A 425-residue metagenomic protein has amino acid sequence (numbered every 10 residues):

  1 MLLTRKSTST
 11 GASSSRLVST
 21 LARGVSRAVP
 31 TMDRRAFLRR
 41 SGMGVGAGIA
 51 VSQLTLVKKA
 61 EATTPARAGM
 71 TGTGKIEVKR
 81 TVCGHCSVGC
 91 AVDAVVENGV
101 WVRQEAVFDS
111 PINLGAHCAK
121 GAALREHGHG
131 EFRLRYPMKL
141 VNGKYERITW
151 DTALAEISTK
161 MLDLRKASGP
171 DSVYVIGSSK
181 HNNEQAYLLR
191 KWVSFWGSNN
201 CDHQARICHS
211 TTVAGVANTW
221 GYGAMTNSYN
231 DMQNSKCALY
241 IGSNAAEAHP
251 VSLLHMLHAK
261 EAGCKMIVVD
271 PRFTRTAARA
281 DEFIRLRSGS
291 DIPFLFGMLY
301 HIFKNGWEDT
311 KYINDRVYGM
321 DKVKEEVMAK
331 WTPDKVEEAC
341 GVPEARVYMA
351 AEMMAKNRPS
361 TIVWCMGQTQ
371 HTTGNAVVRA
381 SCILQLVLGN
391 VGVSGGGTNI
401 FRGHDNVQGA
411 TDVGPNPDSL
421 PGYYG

Functional and structural regions predicted by a protein language model:
L2-N305, R316, V323, P343: N-terminal export/assembly segments and adjacent metallocofactor-ligating motifs of anaerobic energy-metabolism
S52, L162-A167, M349-Q368: Short amphipathic alpha-helical segments at helix boundaries and their inter-helical linkers
S168-S172, E308-I313, T361, G392-N399: Flexible, glycine/charged-enriched surface loops at secondary-structure junctions
Y174-H181, E338-V342, C365-T372, H404: Conserved short loop/turn motifs at secondary-structure junctions
R190, D334, E352, C382-Q385: Active-site phosphate/pyrophosphate- and oxyanion-stabilizing loops and adjacent acidic/basic residues in soluble
A238, R279-A280, W331-K335, V363-Q368: Flexible glycine/proline-enriched surface loops and loop-helix/loop-strand junctions
G289, P293-T361: P-loop NTPase catalytic nucleotide-binding module
M354-G425: A glycine-rich, hydrophobic/aromatic-adjacent loop/helix-cap motif
